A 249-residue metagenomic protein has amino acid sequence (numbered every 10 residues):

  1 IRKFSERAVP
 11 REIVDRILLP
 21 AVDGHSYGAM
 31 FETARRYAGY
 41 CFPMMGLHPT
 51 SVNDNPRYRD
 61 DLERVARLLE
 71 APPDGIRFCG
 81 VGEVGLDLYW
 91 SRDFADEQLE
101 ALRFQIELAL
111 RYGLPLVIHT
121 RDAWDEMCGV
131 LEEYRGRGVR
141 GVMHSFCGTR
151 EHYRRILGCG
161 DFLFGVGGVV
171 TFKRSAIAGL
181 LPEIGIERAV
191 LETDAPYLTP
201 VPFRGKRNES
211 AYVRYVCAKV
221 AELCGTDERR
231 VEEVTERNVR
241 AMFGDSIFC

Functional and structural regions predicted by a protein language model:
I1-C249: Mid-domain alpha/beta scaffold segments of enzyme catalytic cores
